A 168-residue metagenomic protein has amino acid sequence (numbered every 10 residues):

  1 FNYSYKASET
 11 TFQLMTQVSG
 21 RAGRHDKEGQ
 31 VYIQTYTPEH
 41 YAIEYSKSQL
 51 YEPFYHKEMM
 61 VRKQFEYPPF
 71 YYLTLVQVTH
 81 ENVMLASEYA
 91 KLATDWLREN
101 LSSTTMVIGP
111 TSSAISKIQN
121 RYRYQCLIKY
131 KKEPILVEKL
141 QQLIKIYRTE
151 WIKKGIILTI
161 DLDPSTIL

Functional and structural regions predicted by a protein language model:
F1-S8, Q17-L168: Accessory helical-bundle/CTD segments and flexible terminal tails appended to RecA-like ATPase motors
